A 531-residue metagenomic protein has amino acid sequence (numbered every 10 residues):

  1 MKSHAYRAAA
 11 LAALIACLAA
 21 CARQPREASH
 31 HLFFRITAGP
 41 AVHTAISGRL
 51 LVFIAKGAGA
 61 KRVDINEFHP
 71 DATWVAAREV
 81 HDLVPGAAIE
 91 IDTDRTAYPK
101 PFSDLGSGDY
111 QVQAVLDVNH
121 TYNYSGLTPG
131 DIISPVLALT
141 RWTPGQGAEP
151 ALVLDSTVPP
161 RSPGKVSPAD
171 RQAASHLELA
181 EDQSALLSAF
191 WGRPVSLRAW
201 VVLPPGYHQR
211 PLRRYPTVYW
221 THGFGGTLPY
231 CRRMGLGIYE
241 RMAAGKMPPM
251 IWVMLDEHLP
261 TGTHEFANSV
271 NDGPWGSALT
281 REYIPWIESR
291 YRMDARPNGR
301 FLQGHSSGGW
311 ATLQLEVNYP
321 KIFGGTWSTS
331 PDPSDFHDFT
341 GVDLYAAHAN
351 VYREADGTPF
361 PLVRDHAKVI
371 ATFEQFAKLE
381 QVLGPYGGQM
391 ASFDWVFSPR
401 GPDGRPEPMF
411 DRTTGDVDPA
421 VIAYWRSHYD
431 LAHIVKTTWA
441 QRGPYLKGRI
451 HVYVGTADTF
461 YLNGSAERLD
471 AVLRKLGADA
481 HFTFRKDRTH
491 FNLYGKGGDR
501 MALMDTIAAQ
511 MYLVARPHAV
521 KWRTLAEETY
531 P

Functional and structural regions predicted by a protein language model:
M1-A10: Bacterial N-terminal signal peptides that target proteins for export
L11-L14, T280: Alpha-helical structural signal
I15, Q24-E27, Y530-P531: Compositionally biased, proline/threonine/alanine/serine-rich low-complexity intrinsically disordered stretches
Q24-A28, P40, K496-G498: Intrinsically disordered, low-complexity coil segments
A28-A38, H43-L51, R198-W200: Contiguous beta-strand segments within globular domains
A55-P531: Non-catalytic cap/lid and distal C-terminal segments of serine-dependent acyl enzymes
